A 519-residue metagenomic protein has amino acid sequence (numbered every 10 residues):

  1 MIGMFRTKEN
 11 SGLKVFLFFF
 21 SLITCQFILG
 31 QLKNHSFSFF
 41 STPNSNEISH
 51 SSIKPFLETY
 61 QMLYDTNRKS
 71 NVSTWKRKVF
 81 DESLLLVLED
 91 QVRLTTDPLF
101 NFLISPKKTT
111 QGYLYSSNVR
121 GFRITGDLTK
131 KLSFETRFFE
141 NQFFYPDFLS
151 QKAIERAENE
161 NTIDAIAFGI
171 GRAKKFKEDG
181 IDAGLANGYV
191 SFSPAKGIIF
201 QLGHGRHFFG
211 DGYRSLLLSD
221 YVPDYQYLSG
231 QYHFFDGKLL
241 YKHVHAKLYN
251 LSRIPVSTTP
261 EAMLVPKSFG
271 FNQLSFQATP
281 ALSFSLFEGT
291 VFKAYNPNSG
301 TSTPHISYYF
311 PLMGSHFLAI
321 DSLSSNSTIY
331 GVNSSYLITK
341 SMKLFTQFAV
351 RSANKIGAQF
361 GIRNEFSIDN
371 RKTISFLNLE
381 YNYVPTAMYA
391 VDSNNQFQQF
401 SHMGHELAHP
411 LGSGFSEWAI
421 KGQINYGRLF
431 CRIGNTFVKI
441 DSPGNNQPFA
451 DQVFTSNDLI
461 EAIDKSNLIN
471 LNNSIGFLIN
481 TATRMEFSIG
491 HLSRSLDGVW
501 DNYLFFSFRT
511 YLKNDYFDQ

Functional and structural regions predicted by a protein language model:
M1-M4, L248-N250, V438-D441: Short regulatory "switch" loops immediately downstream of catalytic or recognition motifs within protein catalytic
M1-N34: Bacterial Sec-dependent N-terminal signal peptides
M4, G197-F200, T328: Long, hydrophobic/aromatic-enriched structural stretches that serve as scaffold segments
L32-S283, T290, A294, F360-Y383 (+2 more regions): Outer-membrane beta-barrel channel domains
A183, Q277-A278, L282-Q519: Exposed, low-structure sequence patches enriched in small/polar residues
